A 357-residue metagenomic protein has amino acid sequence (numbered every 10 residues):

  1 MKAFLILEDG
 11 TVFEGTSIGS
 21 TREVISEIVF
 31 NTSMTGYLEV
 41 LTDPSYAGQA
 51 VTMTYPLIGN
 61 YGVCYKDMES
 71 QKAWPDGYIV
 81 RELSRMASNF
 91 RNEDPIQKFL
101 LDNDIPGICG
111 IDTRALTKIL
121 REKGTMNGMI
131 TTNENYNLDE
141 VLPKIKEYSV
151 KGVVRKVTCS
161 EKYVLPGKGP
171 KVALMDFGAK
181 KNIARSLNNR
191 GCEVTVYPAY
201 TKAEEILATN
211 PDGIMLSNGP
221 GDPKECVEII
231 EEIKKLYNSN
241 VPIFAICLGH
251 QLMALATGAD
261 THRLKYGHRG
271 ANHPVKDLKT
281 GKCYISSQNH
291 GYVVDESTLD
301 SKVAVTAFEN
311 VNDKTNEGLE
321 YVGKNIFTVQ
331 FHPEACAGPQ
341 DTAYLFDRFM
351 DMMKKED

Functional and structural regions predicted by a protein language model:
M1-E204, A208-T209, P223, C336 (+1 more regions): RNA-binding accessory domains that recognize and position tRNA/RNA substrates
P106, K171, P242-F244, D260 (+1 more regions): Proline-centered loop/turn at the N-terminus of a beta-strand
D112, C247, H290, H332: Active-site glycine-centered loops adjacent to acidic/histidine catalytic or metal-binding residues that shape
G167-V172, T280-C283, Y321-I326: Beta-strand-turn-beta hairpins that frame and shape the catalytic cleft of phosphate-ester-processing enzymes
A208-L216: Short acidic/histidine-rich motifs immediately flanking catalytic phosphotransfer sites in two-component signaling
N218-I285, V293, G338-M353: Cysteine-nucleophile active-site neighborhood
K282-G323, D357: Catalytic beta-strand/loop cores that center a nucleophilic Ser/Cys/Thr and support acyl-enzyme chemistry
G318-D357: A glycine-centered loop/beta-turn motif at secondary-structure junctions
